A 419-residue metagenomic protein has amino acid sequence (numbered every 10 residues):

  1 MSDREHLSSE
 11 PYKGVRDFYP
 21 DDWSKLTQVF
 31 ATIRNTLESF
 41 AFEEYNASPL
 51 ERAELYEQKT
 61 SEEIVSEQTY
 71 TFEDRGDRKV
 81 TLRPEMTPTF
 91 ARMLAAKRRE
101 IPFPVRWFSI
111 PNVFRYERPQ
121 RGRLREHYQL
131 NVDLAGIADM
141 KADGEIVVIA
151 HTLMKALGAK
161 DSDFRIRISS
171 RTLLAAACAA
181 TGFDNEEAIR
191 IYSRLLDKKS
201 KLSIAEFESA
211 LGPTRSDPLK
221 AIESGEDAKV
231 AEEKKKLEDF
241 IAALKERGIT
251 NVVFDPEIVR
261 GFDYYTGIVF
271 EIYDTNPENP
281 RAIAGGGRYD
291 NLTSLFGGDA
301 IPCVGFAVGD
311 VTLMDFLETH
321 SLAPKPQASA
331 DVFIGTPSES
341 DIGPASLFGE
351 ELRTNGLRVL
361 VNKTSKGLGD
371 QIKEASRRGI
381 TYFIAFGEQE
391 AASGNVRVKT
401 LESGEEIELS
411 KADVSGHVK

Functional and structural regions predicted by a protein language model:
M1-D3, S24, V80, K236 (+3 more regions): NTP/phosphate- and nucleic-acid-binding module
S2-N251, P256-Y264, E271-N279, N291-G297 (+2 more regions): Extended, charged alpha-beta segments that form solvent-exposed binding/catalytic grooves in nucleic-acid-handling
